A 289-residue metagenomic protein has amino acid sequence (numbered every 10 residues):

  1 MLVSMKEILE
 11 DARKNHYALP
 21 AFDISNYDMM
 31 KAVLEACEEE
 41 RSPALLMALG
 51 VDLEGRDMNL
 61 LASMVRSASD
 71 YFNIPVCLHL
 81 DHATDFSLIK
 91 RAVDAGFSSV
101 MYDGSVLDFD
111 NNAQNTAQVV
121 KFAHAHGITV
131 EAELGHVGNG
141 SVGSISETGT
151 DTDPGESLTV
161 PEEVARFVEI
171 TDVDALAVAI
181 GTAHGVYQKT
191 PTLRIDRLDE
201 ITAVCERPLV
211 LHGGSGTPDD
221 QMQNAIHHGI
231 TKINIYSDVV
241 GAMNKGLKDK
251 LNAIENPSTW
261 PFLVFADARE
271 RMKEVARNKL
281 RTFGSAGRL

Functional and structural regions predicted by a protein language model:
V3-D11, N26-D52, R56-P75, H82-V204 (+5 more regions): Alpha/beta enzyme core
I8-P20: An N-cap/entry alpha-helix motif that binds or orients negatively charged groups
Y17-S25, L49-L53, L263: A short N-terminal beta->alpha junction/helix N-cap motif
L19-D23, L78-H79, M101, L209-H212 (+1 more regions): Short catalytic-loop micro-motif centered on adjacent basic/acidic residues
I180, G213-G214: Short catalytic/ligand-gating loop segments at beta-alpha or beta-beta junctions within enzyme catalytic domains
I201, C205-G213: Short, structured interface segments that constitute the first stable element of a domain
S237-P257: Short glycine/proline-rich, acidic loop/turn segments that cap or connect secondary-structure elements
K250-L289: Extended, intrinsically disordered, low-complexity segments
